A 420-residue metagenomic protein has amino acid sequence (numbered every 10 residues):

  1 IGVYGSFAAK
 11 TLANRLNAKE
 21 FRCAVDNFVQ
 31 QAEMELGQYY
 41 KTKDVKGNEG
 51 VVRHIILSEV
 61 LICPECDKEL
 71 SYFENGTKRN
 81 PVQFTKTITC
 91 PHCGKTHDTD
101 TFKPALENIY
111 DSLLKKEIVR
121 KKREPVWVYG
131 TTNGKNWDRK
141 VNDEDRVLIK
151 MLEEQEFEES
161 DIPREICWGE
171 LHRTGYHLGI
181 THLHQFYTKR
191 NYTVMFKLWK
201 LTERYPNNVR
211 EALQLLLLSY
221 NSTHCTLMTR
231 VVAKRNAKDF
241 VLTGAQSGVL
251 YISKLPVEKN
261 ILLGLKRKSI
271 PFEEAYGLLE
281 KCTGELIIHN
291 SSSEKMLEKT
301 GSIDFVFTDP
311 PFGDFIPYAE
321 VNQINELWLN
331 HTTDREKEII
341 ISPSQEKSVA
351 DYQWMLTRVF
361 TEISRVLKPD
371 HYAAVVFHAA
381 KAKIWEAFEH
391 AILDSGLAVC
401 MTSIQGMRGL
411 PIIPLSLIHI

Functional and structural regions predicted by a protein language model:
I1-K299, Y318-Q345, Y352, V359 (+3 more regions): Nucleic-acid modification enzymes, centered on SAM-dependent nucleic-acid methyltransferases
S302-I303: Local beta-strand N-terminus motif with an aromatic residue
V306-F307: Hydrophobic beta-strand segment of the Class I
H331, L367-A373: Short glycine-dipeptide loop
Q353-P369: A short glycine-rich, Lys/Arg-flanked "PGG" loop and its adjoining helix->strand segment in the class I
